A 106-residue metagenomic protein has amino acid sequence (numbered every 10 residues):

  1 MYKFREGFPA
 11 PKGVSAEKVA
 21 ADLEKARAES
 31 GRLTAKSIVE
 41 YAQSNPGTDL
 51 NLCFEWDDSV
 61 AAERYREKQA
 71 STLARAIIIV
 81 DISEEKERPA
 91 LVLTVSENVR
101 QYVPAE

Functional and structural regions predicted by a protein language model:
M1-K18, D58-S59, E63-E106: Phospho-regulated, low-complexity intrinsically disordered regions of nuclear gene-regulatory and chromatin-associated
K18-K25: A general alpha-helix detector
L23, L33, L50-L52, L73 (+1 more regions): Generic detector of leucine side chains in alpha-helical contexts
K25-R32, N45: Short helix-capping/hinge SLiMs at alpha-helix to coil transitions
A26, Y41, L73: Residues that form generic nucleotide/phosphate-binding pockets
R27-A28, W56-V60: Short, surface-exposed loop/turn motifs that are enriched in glycine and acidic residues and include a nearby proline
A35-D58: DNA-recognition alpha helix
